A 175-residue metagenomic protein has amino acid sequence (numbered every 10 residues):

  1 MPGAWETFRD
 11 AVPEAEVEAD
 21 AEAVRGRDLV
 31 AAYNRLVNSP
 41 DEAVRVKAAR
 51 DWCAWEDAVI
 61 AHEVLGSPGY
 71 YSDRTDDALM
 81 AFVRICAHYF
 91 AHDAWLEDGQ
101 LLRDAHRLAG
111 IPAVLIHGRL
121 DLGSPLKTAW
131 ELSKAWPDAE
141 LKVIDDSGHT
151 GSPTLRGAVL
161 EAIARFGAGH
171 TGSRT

Functional and structural regions predicted by a protein language model:
G3-D104, I111: Alpha/beta-hydrolase
C86, D121, L132: Hydrophobic, well-ordered secondary-structure elements that form the walls of internal hydrophobic environments
E97, L122-T128: Conserved alpha/beta-hydrolase "acid-adjacent" motif
H106-G110, A135-W136: Short, conserved loop/helix-junction motifs that constitute active-site signature segments in enzyme catalytic cores
L108-A109, L115-H117: Short beta-strand/loop motif that positions the catalytic acidic residue of the alpha/beta-hydrolase fold
L120-D121, G148: Short, glycine-/Ser/Thr-/acidic-enriched flexible segments
L126-A139: Active-site-adjacent alpha-helix of alpha/beta-hydrolase-fold enzymes
A139-T175: Catalytic active-site module of serine/aspartate enzymes centered on a nucleophile-bearing elbow/loop
